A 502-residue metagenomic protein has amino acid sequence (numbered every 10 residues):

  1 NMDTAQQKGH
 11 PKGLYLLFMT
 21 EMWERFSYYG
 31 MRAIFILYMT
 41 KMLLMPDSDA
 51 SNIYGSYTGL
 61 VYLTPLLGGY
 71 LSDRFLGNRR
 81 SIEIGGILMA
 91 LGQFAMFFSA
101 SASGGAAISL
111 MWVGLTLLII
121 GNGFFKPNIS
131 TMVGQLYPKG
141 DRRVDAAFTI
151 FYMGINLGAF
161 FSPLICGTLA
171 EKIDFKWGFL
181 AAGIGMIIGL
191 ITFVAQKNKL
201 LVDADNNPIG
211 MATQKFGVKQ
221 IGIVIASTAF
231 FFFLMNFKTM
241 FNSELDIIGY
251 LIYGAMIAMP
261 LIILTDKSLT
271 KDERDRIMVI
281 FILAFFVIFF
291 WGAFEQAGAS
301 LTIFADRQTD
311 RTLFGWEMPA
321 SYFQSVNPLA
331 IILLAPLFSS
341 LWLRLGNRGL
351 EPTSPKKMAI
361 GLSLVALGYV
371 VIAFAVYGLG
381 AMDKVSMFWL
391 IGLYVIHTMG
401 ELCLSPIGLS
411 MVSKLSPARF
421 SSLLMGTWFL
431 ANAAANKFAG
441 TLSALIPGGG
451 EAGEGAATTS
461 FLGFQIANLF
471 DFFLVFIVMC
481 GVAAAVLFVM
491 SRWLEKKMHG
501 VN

Functional and structural regions predicted by a protein language model:
N1-K12, K139-G140, G167-T302, R307-T312 (+3 more regions): Intracellular loop-helix junctions on the cytosolic face of multi-pass helical membrane proteins
M22, G92, A106-F125, A284 (+1 more regions): Hydrophobic core of transmembrane alpha-helices in multi-pass small-molecule transporters, especially MFS/SLC-type
M31-S51, A297-F323: Short amphipathic helix-loop junctions that connect adjacent transmembrane helices in Major Facilitator Superfamily/SLC
G55-R74, K126, S162, S325-F338 (+1 more regions): Central cavity-lining transmembrane alpha-helices of secondary-active solute carriers, predominantly the Major
L60-V61, R143-P163, A170-E171, G178-F193 (+2 more regions): Glycine-rich segments within core transmembrane alpha-helices of 12-TM secondary carriers
L63, A195, L251-I262, W316-R348 (+1 more regions): Transmembrane alpha-helices of Major Facilitator/SLC transporters
R74-L88, D141, E273, R344-S363: Cytoplasmic membrane-interface "Motif A"-like loop-to-helix N-cap segments of 12-TM Major Facilitator Superfamily
I84-A106, I360-M382: C-terminal ends and interior cores of transmembrane alpha-helices in multi-pass membrane transporters/permeases
